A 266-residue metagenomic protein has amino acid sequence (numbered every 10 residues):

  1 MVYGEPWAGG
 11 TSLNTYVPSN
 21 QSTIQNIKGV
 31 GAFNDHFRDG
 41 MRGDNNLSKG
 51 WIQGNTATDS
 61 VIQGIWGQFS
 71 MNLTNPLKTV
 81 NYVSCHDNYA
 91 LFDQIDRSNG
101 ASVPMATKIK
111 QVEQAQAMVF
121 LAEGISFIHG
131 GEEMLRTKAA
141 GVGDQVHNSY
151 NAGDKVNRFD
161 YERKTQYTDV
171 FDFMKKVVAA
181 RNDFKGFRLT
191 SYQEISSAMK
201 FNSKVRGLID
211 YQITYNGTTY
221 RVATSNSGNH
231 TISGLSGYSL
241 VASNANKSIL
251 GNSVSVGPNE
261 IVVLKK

Functional and structural regions predicted by a protein language model:
M1-W7, V241-A245: A generic structural motif
Y3-G130, M134-L135, N202-V205, N226: Conserved alpha/beta catalytic core and glycan-binding cleft of carbohydrate-active enzymes
A106-I109, I125-I128, M134, K138-K266: Carbohydrate-interacting/catalytic domains
